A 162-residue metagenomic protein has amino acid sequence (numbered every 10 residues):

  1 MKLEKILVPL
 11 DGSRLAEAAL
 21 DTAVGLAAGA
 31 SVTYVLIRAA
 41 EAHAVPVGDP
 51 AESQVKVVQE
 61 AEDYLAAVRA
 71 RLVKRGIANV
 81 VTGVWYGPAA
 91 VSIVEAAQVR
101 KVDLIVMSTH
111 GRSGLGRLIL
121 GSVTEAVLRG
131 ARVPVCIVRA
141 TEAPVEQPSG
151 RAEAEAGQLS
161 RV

Functional and structural regions predicted by a protein language model:
M1, A70-I105, A143-V162: Structural beta-alpha unit
K2-D49, V80-G83, A140-A143, A156-V162: Small/aliphatic-rich secondary-structure junction motif
A19, P46-D49, S92-E95, R117-I119 (+1 more regions): Short, well-ordered secondary-structure micro-motifs
S53-D63: A short acidic, glycine-rich active-site loop that binds or catalyzes chemistry on phosphate/adenosine moieties
M107-A126, P144-P148: Glycine-rich, Arg-bearing micro-motifs that act as flexible, cationic patches
S108, V135-R139: Short beta-strand elements of ligand-binding domains
